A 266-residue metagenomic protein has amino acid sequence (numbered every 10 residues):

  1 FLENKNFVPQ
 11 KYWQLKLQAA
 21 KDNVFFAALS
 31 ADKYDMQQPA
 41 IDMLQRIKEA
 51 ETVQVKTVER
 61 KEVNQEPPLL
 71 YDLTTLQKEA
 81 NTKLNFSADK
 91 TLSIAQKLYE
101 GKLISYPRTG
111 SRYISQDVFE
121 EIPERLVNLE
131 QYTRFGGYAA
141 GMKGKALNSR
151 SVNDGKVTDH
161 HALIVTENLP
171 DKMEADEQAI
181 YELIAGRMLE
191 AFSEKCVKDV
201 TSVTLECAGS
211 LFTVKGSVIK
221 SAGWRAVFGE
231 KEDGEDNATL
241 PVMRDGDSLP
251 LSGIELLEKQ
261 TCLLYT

Functional and structural regions predicted by a protein language model:
F1-L264: Core catalytic DNA strand-manipulation module of type IA topoisomerases
